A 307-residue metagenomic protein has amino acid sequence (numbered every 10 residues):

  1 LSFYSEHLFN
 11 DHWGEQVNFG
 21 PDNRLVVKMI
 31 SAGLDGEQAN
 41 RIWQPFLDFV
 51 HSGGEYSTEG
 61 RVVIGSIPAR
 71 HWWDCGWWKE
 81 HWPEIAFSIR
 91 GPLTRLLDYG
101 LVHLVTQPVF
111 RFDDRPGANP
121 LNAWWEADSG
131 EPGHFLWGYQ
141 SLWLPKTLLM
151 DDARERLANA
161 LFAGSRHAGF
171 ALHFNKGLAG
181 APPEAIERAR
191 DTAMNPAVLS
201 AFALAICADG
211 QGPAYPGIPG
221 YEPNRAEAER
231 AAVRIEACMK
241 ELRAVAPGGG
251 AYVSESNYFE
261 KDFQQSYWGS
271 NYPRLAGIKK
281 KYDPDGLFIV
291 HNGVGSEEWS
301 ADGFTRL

Functional and structural regions predicted by a protein language model:
L1-L307: Soluble FAD-dependent oxygen oxidases
